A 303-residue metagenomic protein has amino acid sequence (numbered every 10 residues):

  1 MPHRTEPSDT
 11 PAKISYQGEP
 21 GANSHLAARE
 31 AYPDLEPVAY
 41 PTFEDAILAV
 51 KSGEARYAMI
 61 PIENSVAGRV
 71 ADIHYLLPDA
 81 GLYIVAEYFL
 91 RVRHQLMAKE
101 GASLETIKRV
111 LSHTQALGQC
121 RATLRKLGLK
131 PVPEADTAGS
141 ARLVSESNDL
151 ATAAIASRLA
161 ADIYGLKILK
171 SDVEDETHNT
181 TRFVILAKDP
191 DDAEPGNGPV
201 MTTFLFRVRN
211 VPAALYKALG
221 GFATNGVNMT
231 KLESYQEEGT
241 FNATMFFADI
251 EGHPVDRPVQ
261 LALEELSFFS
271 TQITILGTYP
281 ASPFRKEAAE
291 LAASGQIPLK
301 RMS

Functional and structural regions predicted by a protein language model:
M1-S303: Domain-level signature for soluble enzymes in the chorismate/prephenate branch of the shikimate pathway
